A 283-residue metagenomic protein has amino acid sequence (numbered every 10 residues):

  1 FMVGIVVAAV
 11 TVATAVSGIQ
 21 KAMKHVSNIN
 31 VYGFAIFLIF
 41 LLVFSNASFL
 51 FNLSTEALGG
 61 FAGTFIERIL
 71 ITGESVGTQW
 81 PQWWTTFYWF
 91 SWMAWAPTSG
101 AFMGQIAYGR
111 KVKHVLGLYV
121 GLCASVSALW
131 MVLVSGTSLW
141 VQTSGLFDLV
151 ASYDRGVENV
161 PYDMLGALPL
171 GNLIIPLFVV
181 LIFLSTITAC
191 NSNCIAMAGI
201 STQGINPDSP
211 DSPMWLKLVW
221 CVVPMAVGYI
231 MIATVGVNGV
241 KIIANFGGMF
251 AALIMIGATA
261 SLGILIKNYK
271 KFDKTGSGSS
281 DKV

Functional and structural regions predicted by a protein language model:
F1-V12, V16, T85-A94, G109 (+4 more regions): Loop-to-transmembrane helix boundary motifs in multi-pass membrane proteins
M2, A35-T72, V134-L139, G257-K271: Hydrophobic alpha-helical segments and their helix-loop junctions in multi-pass secondary transporters
V7-I29, S99-V112, I230-I242, L262-L265: Membrane-water interface regions at transmembrane-helix termini and the short interhelical loops of multi-pass membrane
S17-F44, S54-G63, G117-C123, K241-M255: Membrane-interface loop-to-helix entry segments
A22, I29, F51-I69, V157 (+4 more regions): Hydrophobic alpha-helical segments of integral membrane proteins, encompassing both true transmembrane helices
G63-T78, G136-N172: Membrane-interface interhelical connector segments
T72-W95, N159-T186: Hydrophobic alpha-helical transmembrane segments
P97-Y119, N172-S201: Membrane-helix boundary/coupling elements in multi-pass transport proteins
